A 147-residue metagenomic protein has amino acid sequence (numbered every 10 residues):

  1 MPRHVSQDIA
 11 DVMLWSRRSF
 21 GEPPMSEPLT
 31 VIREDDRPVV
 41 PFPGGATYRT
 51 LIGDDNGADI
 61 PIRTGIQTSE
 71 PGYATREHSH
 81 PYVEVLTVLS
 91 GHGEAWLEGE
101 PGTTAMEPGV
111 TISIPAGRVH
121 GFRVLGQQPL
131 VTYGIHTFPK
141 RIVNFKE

Functional and structural regions predicted by a protein language model:
P2-I62, T68, F145-E147: A short, N-terminal "cap"/entry segment at the start of jelly-roll beta-barrel domains of the cupin/DSBH fold
N56-G57, E100, Q127-Q128: Short strand-connecting beta-turns/loops that link adjacent beta-strands
T64-T68, V85, T103, T111-S113 (+1 more regions): Conserved hydrophobic/aromatic beta-strand scaffold that supports enzyme active sites
G65-H80, A116: Conserved short histidine dyad/triad with adjacent acidic residue
S79-P108, R118: A short beta-strand-loop-beta hairpin characteristic of the jelly-roll/cupin
E107-P108, A116-R141: Ligand-binding loop in jelly-roll beta-barrel domains
